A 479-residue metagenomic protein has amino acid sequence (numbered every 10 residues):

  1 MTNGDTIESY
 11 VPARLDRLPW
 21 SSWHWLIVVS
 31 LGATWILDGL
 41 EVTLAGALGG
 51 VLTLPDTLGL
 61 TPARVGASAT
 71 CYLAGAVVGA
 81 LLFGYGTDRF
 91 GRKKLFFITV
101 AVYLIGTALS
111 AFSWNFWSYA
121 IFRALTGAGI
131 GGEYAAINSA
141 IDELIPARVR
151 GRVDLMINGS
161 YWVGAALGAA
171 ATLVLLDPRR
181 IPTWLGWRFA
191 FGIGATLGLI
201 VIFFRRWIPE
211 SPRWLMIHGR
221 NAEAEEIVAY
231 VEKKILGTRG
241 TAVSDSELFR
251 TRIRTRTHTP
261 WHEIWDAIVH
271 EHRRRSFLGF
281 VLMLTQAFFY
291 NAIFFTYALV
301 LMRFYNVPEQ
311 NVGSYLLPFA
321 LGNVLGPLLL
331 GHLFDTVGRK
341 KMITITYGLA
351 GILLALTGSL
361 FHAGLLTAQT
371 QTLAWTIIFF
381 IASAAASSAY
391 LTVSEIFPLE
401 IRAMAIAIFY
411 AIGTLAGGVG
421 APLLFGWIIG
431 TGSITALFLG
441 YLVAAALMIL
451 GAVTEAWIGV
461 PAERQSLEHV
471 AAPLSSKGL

Functional and structural regions predicted by a protein language model:
M1-L479: Transmembrane-helix signature of 12-pass secondary carriers
